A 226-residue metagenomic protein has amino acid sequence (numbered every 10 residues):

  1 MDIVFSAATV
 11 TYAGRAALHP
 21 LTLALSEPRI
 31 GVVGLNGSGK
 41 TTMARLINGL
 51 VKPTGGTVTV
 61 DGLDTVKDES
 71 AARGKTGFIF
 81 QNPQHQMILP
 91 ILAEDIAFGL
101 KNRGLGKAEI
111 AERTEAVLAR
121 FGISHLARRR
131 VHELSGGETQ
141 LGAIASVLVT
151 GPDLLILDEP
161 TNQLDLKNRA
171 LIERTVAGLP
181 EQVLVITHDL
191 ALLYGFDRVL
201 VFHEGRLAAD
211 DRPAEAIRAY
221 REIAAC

Functional and structural regions predicted by a protein language model:
I3-F5, A17-P20: Conserved structural motif at the start of ABC-family nucleotide-binding domains
N48: Helix-to-loop junction immediately C-terminal to a conserved catalytic motif
G56-K67, A72: Conserved ABC transporter NBD signature motif
A108-L126: Conserved ABC ATPase "signature" region
R130-L134, E138: Conserved ABC ATPase signature
L155-E159: Catalytic Walker B motif of ABC-type/P-loop ATPase nucleotide-binding domains
R206-C226: Conserved beta-strand-loop-alpha-helix hinge in the C-terminal portion of ABC ATPase nucleotide-binding domains
